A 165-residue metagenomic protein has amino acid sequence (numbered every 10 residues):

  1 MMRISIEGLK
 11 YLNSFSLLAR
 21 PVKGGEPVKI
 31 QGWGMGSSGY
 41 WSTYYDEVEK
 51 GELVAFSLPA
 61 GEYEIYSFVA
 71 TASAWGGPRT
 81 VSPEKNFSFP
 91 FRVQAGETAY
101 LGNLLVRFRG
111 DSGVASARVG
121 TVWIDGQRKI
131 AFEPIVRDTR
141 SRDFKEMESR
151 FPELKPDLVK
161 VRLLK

Functional and structural regions predicted by a protein language model:
M1-G36, V69-K165: Primarily secretory-pathway and cell-envelope proteins
E26-S57: Tryptophan-paired
L53, A60, N86-S88: Extracellular structured ligand-interaction cores
L58-Y66: A short tyrosine-centered beta-strand micro-motif
